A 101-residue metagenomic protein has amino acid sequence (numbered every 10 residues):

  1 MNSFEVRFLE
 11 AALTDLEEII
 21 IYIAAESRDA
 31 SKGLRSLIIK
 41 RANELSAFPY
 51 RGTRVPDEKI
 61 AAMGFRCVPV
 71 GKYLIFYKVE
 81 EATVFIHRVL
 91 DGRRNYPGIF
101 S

Functional and structural regions predicted by a protein language model:
M1-L37: Arg/Lys-rich, positively charged N-terminal/basic patches that mediate binding to nucleic acids
N2, G64, E80: Exposed loop/turn and edge beta-strand positions of beta-sandwich/beta-sheet ligand-binding modules
R28, N43, A47-Y50, Y73 (+1 more regions): Generic structural signal for secondary-structure transition and capping sites
K32-G33, T53-D57, G98: Short, hydrophobic secondary-structure boundary micro-motifs
N43-P69: A short, surface-exposed loop/turn module that caps and links secondary-structure elements
V70-S101: Enriched for short, Lys/Arg-rich terminal
